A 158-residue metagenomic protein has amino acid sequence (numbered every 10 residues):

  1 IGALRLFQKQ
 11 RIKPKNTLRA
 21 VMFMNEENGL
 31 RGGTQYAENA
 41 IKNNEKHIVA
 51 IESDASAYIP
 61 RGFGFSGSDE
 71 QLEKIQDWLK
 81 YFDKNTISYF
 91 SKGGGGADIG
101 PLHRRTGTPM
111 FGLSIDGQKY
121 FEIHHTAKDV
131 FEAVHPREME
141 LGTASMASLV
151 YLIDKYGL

Functional and structural regions predicted by a protein language model:
I1-G29, M146: Alpha-helical metal-binding/catalytic segments enriched in His/Glu/Asp
I1-R5, T34, E73-D77, G100 (+2 more regions): Solvent-exposed, polar/charged alpha-helical surfaces in well-ordered, non-transmembrane soluble domains, broadly
R5-I12, E38-K42, K80, K84-I87 (+1 more regions): Sec-exported extracytoplasmic/periplasmic mature domains
M22, S91, K128, H135: Generic anion/oxyanion-binding catalytic loop in active/binding sites
F23-I123: Metal-dependent peptidase/peptidase-like ectodomains
F121-E132: Short helix/strand-capping connector loops at secondary-structure junctions
V130-L158: Electropositive, surface-exposed helix/loop patches at the edges of structured domains that serve as adaptable
